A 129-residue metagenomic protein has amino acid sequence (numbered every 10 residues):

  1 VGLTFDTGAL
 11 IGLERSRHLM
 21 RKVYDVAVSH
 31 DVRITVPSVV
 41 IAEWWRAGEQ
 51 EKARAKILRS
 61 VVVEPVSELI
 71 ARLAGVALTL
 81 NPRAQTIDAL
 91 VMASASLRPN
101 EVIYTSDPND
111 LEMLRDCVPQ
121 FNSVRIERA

Functional and structural regions predicted by a protein language model:
V1-V36, W45-V61, E127-A129: Short, well-structured N-terminal submotif of metal-dependent ribonuclease cores
G2, L97-A129: Acidic, PIN/NYN-like endoribonuclease modules and their adjacent C-terminal/linker elements
A9-L10, V40, I70, L90-V91 (+1 more regions): Alpha-helix capping/helix-boundary segments
L10-E14, I41-E43, T79-R83: Short, flexible loop segments at the rims of nucleotide/cofactor-binding pockets, characterized by
V36, P65, T86, T105-S106: Short beta-strand scaffold positions
V40, V61-N81: Acidic catalytic patch
W44, Q85-V102, D110: Acidic, metal-associated active-site segment
